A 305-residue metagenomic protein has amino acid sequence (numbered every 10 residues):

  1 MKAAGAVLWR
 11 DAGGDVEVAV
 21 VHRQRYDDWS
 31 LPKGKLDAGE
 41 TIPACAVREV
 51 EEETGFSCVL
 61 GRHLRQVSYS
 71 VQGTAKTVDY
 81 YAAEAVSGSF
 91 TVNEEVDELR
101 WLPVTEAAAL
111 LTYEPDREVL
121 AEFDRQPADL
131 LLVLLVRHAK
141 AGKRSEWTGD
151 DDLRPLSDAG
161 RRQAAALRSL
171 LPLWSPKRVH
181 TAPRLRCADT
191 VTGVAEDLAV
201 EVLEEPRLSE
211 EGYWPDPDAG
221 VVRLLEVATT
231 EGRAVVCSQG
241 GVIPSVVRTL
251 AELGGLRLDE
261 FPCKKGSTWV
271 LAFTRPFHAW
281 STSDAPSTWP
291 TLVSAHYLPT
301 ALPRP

Functional and structural regions predicted by a protein language model:
M1-L31, V133-H138: N-terminal strand-loop-strand
D15-S57, W147-R154: Conserved Nudix-box catalytic region and its N-terminal flanking loop in Nudix hydrolases and closely related
D27-D28, F90-K143, W147, T229: Nudix hydrolase/Nudix homology domain
G34, C45, D129-P215, P244 (+2 more regions): Active-site-proximal alpha-helix that buttresses catalytic centers in soluble enzyme cores
L36-V59, V67-V119: Unchanged
S57-Q66, V200-P206: A short coil-to-beta-strand element that immediately follows conserved catalytic motifs
P176-L203, R275-P305: Conserved histidine-centered catalytic loops in small-molecule metabolism enzymes
G254-A279: Domain-level recognition of soluble alpha/beta enzyme cores, biased toward histidine phosphatases/phosphomutases
